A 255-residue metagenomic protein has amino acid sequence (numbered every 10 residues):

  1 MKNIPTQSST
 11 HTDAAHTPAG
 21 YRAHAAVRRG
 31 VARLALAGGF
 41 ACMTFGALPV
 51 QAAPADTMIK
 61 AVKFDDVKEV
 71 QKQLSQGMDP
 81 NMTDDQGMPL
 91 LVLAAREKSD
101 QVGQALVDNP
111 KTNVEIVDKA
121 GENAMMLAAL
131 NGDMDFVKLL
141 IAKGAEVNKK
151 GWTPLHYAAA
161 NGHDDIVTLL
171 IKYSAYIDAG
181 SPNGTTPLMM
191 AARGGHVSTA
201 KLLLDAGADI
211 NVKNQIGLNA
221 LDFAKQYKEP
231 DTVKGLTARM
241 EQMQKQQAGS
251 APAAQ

Functional and structural regions predicted by a protein language model:
K2-V27, A47-K60, K143, Y173 (+3 more regions): Ankyrin-repeat-protein effector appendages
E69, Q101-V102, D135-F136, D165-I166 (+2 more regions): Conserved ankyrin/ankyrin-like repeat signature
Q71-D79, Q104-N113, K138-A145, T168-Y176 (+2 more regions): Ankyrin repeat domain, specifically the short helix-to-loop turn at the C-terminus of the second helix of each repeat
M82-T83, V114-V117, E146-K150, I177-G180 (+2 more regions): Ankyrin repeat boundary signal
